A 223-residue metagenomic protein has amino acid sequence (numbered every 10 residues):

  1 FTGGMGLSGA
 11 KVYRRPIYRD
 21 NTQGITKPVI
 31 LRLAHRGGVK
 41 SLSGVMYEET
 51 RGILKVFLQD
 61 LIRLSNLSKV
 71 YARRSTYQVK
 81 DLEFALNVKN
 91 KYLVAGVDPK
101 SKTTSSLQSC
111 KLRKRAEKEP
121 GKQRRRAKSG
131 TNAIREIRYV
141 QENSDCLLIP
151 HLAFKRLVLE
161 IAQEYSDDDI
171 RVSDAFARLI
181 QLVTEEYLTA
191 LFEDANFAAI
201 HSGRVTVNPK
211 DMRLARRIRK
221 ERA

Functional and structural regions predicted by a protein language model:
F1-T76, E83-E193, F197-S202, T206 (+1 more regions): Intrinsically disordered, low-complexity terminal regions
